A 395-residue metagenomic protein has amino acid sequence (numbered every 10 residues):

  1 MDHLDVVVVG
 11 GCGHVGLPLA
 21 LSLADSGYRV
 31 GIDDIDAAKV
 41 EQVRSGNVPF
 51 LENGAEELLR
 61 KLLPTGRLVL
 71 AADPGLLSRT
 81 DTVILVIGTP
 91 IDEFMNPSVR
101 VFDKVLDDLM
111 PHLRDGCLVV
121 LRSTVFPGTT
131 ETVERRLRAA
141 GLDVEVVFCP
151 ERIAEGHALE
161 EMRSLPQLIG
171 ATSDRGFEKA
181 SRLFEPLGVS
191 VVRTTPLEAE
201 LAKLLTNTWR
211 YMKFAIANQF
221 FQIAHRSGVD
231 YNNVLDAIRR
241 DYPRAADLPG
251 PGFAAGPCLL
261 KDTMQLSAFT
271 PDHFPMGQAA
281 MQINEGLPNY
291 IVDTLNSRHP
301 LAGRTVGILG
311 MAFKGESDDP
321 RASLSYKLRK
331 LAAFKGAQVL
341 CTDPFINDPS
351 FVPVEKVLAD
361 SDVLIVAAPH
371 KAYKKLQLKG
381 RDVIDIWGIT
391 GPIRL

Functional and structural regions predicted by a protein language model:
M1-L395: Structural/interface elements that position substrates and couple domains in central-metabolism enzymes
